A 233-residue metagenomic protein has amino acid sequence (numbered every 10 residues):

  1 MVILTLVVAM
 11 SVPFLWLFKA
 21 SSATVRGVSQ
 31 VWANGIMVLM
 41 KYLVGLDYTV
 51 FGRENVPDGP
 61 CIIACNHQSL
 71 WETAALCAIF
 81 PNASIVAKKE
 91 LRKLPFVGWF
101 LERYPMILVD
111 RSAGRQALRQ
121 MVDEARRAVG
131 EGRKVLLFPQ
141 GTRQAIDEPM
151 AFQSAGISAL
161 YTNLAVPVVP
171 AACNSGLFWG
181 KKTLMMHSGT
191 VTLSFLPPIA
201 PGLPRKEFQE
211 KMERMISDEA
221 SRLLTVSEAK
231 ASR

Functional and structural regions predicted by a protein language model:
M1-V8: Alpha-helical bilayer-embedded segments of polytopic membrane proteins, i.e., transmembrane/intramembrane helices
V8-N34, Y42-L43, D58-G114: Catalytic core of membrane glycerolipid acyltransferases/transacylases, capturing the structured, soluble-facing
V38, A74, S158: Active-site phosphate/pyrophosphate- and oxyanion-stabilizing loops and adjacent acidic/basic residues in soluble
V38-K41, L46, V50-V56, I63 (+4 more regions): Conserved N-terminal glycine/acidic-rich loop preference
V50, I107-D110, P201: Short acidic-hydrophobic, aromatic-tinged amphipathic segments that line or gate anion-handling sites
F51, P57-L70, F96, Q120 (+2 more regions): Alpha-helical membrane-embedding segments and immediately adjacent membrane-interface amphipathic helices
G52, N66, A87-K88, F138-Q140 (+1 more regions): A secondary-structure boundary/capping signal
L118-R233: Non-catalytic C-terminal accessory region of glycerolipid acyltransferases and related lyso-lipid remodeling enzymes
